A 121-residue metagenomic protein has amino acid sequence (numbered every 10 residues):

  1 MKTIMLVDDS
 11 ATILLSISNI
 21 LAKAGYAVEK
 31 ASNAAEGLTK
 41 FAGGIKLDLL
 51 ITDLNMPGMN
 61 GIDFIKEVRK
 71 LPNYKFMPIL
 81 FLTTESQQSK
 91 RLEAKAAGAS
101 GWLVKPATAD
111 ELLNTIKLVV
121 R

Functional and structural regions predicted by a protein language model:
L15-K23: Charged docking surfaces used in two-component/phosphorelay signaling
K30-T39, G61: Helix N-cap/capping motif at the beta->alpha junctions
T39, I62-K75: Short amphipathic alpha-helix used as the core "switch/output" element in two-component signaling
I45-I51: Active-site beta3 strand of CheY-like receiver
D53, T83: Active-site residues of response regulator receiver
M56: Receiver (REC) domain active-site loop signature in two-component systems and cognate sites in sensor histidine kinases
D63, S86-G101, E111-N114: Alpha4 helix (beta4-alpha4-beta5 surface) of REC/receiver domains from two-component response regulators
K105: A Lys-centered signature of the CheY-like receiver
